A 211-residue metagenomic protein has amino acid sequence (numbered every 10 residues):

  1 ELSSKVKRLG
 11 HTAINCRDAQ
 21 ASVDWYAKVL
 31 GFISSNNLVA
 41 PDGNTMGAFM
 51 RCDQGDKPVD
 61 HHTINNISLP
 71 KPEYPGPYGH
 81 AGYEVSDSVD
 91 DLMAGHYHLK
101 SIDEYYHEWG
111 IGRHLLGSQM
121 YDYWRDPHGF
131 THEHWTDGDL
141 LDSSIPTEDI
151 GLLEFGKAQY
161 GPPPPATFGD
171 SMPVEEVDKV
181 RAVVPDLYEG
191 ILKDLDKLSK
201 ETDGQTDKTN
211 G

Functional and structural regions predicted by a protein language model:
E1-T12, R51-K57: Active-site-adjacent scaffolding segments
K7, C16-D24, Y83-T131, T136-D142 (+1 more regions): Vicinal oxygen chelate
N15-T63: Core segments of cupin and vicinal oxygen chelate
A40-D42, P72-E73, R113-G117: A short beta-turn/loop motif at secondary-structure boundaries
A48, G79-A81: Conserved acetyl-CoA binding element of GNAT-fold acetyltransferases
K57-G79: Flexible internal linker/loop segments at domain or repeat junctions
I145: An amphipathic, aromatic/His-enriched active-site/gating alpha helix that lines ligand/cofactor pockets
